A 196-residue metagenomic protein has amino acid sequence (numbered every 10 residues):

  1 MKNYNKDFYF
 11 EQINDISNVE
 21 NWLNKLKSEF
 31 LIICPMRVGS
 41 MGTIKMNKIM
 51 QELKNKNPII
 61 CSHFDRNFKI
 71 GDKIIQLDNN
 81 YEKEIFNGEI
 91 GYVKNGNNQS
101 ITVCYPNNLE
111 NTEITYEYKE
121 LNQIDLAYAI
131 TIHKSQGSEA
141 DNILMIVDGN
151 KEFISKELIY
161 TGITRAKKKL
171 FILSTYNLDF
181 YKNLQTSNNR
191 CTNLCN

Functional and structural regions predicted by a protein language model:
M1-I74, N80-E82: Conserved helicase motor core of P-loop NTPases
K25, S138, I163-R165: Conserved catalytic network of the ASCE P-loop NTPase/AAA+ motor domain
L26-E29, T43, N47-N55, L121 (+3 more regions): Charged, low-complexity, helix-prone segments enriched in Lys/Glu/Asp/Gln
M41, G96, Y116, T186-N189: Short coil/turn linker and secondary-structure boundary residues
K48-Y160, K169: Conserved nucleotide-binding/hydrolysis modules and their immediate coupling elements across P-loop/ASCE NTPase motors
N142, V147-N196: Helicase C-terminal subdomain and adjacent C-terminal extension
